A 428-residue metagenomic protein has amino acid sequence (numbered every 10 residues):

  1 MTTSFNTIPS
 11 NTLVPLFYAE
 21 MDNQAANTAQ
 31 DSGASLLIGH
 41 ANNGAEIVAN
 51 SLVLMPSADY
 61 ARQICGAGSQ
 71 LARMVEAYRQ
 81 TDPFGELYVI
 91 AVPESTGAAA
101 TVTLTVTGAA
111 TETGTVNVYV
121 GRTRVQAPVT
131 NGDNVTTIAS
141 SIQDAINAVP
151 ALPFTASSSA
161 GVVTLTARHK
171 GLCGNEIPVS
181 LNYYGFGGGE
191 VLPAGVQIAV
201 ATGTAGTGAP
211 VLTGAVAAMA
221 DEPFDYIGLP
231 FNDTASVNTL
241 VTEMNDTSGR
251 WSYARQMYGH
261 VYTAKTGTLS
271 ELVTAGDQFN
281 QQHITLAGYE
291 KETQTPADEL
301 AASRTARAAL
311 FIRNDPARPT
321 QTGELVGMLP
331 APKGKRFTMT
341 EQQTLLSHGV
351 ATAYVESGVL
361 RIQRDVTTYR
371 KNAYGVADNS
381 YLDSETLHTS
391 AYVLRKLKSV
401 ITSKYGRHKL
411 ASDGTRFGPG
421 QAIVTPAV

Functional and structural regions predicted by a protein language model:
M1-E86, A317, Q321-V428: Structured, hydrophobic secondary-structure cores that serve as assembly/anchoring elements
S32, T113, E222-F224: A general structural motif
G33-H40, T103-V106, D225-P230: Short hydrophobic beta-strand segments
V53, S57-D59, A72-T96, V149 (+5 more regions): Subunit-assembly interface segments of extracellular/virion macromolecular structures
S57-C65, A109-P178, I227, D246: Extended, beta-strand-rich, solvent-exposed assembly scaffolds of outer structural proteins
C65-T81, A91-P93, G187-M328: A glycine-rich, acidic short-motif signal
T96-A109: Disulfide-bonded cysteine-rich modules in secreted/extracellular proteins, activating on the conserved Cys frameworks
N117-V118, P153-S158, Y184, G188-I198: Short, exposed beta-strand/loop patches in secreted or surface proteins that constitute
